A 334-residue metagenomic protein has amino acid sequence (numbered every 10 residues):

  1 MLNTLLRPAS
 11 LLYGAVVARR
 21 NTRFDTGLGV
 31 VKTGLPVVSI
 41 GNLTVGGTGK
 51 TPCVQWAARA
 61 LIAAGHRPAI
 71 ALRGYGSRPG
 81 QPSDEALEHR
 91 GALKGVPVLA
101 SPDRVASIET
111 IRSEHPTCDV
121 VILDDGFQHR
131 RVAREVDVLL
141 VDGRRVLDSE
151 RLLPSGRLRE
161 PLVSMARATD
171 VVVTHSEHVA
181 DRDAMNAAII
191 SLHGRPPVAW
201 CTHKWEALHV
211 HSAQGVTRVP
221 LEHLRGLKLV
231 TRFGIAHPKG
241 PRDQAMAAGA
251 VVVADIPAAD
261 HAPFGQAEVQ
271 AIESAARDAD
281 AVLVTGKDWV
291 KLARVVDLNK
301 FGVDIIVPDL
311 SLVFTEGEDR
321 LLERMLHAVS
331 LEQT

Functional and structural regions predicted by a protein language model:
M1-P36, A328-E332: A transmembrane-helix-recognition feature enriched in membrane-embedded lipid enzymes and envelope glyco-/phospholipid
L12, T51, H89, D124 (+4 more regions): Residue-level signal for inorganic ion chemistry
N21-S77, H178: Walker A (P-loop) phosphate-binding motif
I40, L99, V141, C201 (+2 more regions): Hydrophobic residues at beta-strand termini and immediately following loops that shape nucleotide-binding pockets
H66, L72-H193, W200: Phosphate/Mg2+-binding loops and adjacent switch elements in nucleotide/diphosphate-handling enzyme cores
V146-A279: C-terminal accessory "lid"/substrate-recognition subdomains
K204-L208, A258-P263, F301-E332: Short, flexible loop segments at boundaries between secondary-structure elements
D280-K287: Acidic beta-strand-to-loop metal/phosphate-binding motif
